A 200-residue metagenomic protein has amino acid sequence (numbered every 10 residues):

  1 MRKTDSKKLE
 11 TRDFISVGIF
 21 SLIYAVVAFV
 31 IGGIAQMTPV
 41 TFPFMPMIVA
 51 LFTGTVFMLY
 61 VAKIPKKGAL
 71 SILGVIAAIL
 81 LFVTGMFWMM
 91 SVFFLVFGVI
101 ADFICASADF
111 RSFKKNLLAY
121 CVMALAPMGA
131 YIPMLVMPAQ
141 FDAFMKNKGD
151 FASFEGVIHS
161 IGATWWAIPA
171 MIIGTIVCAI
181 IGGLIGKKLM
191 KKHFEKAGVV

Functional and structural regions predicted by a protein language model:
M1-D5, M190-V200: Short, charged juxtamembrane terminal tails flanking transmembrane helices
R2-I72: Hydrophobic transmembrane alpha-helices
F14-I19, M47-L51, L70-V75, W88-V92 (+3 more regions): Hydrophobic alpha-helical transmembrane segments
F20, Y24-G32, T53, F57 (+6 more regions): Alpha-helical transmembrane segments of multipass membrane proteins
V26, F94-I132, G183: Short helix-perturbing small/polar motifs within transmembrane alpha-helices
A28-G32, Q36, V61, P65 (+6 more regions): Membrane-water interface at transmembrane helix exits
I34-M37, A77-F103: Interfacial aromatic-anchored transmembrane helix boundaries in multi-pass membrane proteins
F42, A119-K191: Membrane-embedded alpha-helical hairpins and interfacial helices in multi-pass inner-membrane proteins
